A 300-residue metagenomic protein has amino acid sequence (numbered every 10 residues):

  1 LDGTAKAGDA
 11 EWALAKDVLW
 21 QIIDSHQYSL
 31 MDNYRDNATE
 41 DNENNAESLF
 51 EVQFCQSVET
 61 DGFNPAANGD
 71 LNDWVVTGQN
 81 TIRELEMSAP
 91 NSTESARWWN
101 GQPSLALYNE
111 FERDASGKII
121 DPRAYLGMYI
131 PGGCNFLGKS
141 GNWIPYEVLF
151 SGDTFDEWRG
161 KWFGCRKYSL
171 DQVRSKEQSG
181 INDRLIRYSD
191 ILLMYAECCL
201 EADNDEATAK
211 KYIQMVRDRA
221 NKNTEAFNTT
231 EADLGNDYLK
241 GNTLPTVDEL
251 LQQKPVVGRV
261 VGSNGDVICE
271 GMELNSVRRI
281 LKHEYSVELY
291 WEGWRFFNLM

Functional and structural regions predicted by a protein language model:
L1-I23, F50, S116, A124-Y129 (+3 more regions): Extended, hydrophobic/aromatic-rich amphipathic alpha-helical segments that build helical scaffolds
D2-V148: An aromatic- and glycine-enriched ligand-binding surface/loop that stacks and positions planar moieties
D24, R35-T93, R97, Q178-L185 (+2 more regions): Long, intrinsically disordered, low-complexity segments
H26-D32, L200-A207, T224-E225: Surface-exposed helix-capping loop/turn segments at secondary-structure junctions
S29-R35, Y168-V173, E225-A232: Glycine- and aromatic-rich loop/turn segments at beta-sheet edges
G133-L137, K222, A226, V287-W291: Intrinsically disordered or highly flexible coil/loop and linker segments, enriched in small and charged/polar residues
S140-Y188: Active-site beta-strand/loop architecture of penicillin-binding DD-peptidases
L192, D205-T246: Active/binding-pocket-proximal capping segment
